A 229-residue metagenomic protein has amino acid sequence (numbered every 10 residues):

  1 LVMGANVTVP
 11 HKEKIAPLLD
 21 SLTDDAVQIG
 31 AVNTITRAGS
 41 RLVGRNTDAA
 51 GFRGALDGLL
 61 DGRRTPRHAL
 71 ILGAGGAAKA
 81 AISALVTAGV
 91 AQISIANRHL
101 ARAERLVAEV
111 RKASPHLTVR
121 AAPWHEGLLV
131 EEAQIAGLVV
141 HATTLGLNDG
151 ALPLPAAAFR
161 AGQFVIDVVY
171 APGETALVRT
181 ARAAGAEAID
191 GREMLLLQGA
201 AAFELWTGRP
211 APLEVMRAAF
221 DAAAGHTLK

Functional and structural regions predicted by a protein language model:
L1-D61: Phosphate/diphosphate ligand-binding glycine-rich loop within oxidoreductases
V7-K14, G76-A77, T144-L147, A171: Short glycine-rich anion-binding loops that position phosphate/pyrophosphate groups of nucleotides and phosphorylated
N46-A49, L56, L60, T65-V90 (+1 more regions): Glycine-rich adenosine-cofactor-binding loop
T87-Q92, A183-E187: Conserved S-adenosyl-L-methionine
V90-S114: NAD(P)-binding Rossmann-fold cofactor-contacting core
L117-A188: Rossmann-like adenosine-cofactor binding region
V168-K229: Adenosine-phosphate binding glycine-rich loop
